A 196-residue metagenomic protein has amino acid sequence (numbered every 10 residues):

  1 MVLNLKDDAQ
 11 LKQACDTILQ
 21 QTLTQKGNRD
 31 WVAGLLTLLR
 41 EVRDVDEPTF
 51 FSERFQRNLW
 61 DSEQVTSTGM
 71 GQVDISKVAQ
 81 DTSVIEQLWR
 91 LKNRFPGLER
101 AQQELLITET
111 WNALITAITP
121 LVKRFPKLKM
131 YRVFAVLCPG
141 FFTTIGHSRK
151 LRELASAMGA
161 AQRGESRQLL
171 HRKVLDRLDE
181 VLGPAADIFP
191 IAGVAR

Functional and structural regions predicted by a protein language model:
M1-R124, G140-R196: An N-terminal alpha-helical hairpin/helix-loop-helix interaction module that forms a charged, gly/pro-flexible surface
L128-A135, K150-L151: Non-catalytic DNA-binding core/recognition domains of DNA-processing enzymes
